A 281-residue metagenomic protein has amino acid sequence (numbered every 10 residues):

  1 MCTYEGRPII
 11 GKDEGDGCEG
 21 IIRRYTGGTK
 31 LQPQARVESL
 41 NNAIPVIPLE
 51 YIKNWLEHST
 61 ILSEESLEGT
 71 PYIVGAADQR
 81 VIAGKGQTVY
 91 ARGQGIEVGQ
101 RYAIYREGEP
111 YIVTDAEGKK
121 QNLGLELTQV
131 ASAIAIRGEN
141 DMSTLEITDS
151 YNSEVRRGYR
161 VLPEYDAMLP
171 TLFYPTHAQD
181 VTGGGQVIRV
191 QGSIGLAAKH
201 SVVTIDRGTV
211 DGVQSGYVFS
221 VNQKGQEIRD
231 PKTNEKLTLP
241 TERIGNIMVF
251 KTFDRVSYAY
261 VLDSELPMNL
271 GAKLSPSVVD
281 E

Functional and structural regions predicted by a protein language model:
M1-E281: Surface-exposed, polar/charged interaction patches used for macromolecular assembly or partner binding
